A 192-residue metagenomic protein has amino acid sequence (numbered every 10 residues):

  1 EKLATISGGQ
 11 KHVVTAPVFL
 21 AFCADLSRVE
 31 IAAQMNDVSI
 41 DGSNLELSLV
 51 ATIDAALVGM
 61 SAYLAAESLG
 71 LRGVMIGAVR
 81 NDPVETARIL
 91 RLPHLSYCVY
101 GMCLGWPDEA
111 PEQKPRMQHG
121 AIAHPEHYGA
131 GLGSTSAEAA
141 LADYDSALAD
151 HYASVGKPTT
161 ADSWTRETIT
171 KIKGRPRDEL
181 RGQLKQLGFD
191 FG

Functional and structural regions predicted by a protein language model:
E1-G192: Acidic, surface-exposed loops and disordered segments
